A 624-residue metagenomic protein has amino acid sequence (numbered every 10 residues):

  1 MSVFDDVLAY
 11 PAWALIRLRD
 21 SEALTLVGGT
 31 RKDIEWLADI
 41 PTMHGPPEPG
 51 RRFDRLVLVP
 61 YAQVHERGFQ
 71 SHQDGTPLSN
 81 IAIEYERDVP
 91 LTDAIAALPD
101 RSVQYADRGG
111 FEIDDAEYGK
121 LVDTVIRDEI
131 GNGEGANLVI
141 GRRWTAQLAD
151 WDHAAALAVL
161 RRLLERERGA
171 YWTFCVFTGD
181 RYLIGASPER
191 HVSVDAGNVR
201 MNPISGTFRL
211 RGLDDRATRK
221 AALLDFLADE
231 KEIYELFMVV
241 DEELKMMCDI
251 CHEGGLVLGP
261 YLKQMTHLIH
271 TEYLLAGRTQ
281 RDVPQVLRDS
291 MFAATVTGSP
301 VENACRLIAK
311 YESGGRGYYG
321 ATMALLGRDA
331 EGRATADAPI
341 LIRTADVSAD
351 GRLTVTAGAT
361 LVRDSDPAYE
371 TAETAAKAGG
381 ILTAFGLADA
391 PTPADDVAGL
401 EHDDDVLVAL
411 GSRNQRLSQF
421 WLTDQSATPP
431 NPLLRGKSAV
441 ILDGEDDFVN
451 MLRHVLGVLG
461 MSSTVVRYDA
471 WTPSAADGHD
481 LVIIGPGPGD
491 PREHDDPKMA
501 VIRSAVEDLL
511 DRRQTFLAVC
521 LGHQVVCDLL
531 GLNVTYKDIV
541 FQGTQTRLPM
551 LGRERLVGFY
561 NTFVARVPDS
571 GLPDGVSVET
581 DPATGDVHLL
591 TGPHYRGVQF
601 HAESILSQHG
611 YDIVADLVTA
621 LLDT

Functional and structural regions predicted by a protein language model:
A12, R19-L24, R142-I233, D249 (+1 more regions): An anion-binding catalytic pocket shared by soluble metabolic enzymes
D20-E22, T30-D150, A154, E232-Y234 (+4 more regions): Non-catalytic accessory segments adjacent to catalytic cores
G29, E35-M43, P49-R52, S193-L268 (+1 more regions): Cytosolic ligand/metal-binding cores
R87-G109, Q147, F208, T218-A309 (+1 more regions): Contiguous alpha-helical scaffold segments within structured protein domains that host functional hotspots
L274-D404: Conserved hydrophobic core element of enzyme catalytic domains
L400-T428, E603-T624: Acyltransferase
S438-A439, D446-V519, Q524, L530 (+1 more regions): Flexible gly/pro-rich beta->alpha loop and the following alpha-helix that scaffold active-site loops
R503-L509, T515-V519, H523-D612, D616 (+1 more regions): Pocket-forming structural segment of enzyme catalytic cores
